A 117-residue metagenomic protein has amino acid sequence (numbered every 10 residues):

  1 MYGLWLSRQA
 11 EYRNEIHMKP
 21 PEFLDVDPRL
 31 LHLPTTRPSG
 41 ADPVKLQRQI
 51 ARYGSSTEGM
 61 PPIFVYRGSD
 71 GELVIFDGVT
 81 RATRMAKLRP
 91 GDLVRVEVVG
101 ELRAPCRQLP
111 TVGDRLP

Functional and structural regions predicted by a protein language model:
M1-F23, H32-V44, L109-P117: An acidic, glycine-rich, mixed-charge low-complexity segment common to nucleic-acid enzymes
H17-F76, A86-K87: Short alpha-helix boundary/capping and kink motifs at helix termini
G59-L116: A short, basic-hydrophobic beta/loop patch
